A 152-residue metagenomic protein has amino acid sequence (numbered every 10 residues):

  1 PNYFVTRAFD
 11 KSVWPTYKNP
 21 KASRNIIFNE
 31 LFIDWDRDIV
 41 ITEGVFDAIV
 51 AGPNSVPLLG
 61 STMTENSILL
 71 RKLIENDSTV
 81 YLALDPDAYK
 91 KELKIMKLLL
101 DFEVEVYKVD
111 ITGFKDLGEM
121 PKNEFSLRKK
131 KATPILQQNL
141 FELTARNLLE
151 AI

Functional and structural regions predicted by a protein language model:
P1-D77: Phosphate-handling DNA/RNA-contact segment within nucleic-acid enzymes
T16, A88-Y89, L100: Non-catalytic accessory segments of DNA primases and related replication-initiation nucleases
I41, E75-A83, L93-I152: Replication-associated primase and helicase/ATPase modules
V45, D85-D87: Anionic group-transfer/hydrolysis microenvironments
A51-G52, E92-K94: Short glycine-/acidic-enriched loop or helix-start segments at secondary-structure transitions that form or flank
N66, A88-L93: Short, charged/polar "capping" segments at the starts of alpha-helices and the immediately preceding loops
